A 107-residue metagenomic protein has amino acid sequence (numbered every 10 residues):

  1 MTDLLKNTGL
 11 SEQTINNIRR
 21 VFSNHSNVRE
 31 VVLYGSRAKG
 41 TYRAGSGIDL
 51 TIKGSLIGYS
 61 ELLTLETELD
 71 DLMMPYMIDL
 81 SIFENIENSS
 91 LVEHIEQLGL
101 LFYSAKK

Functional and structural regions predicted by a protein language model:
M1-E30, A38-A44, K53-K107: Catalytic core of pol beta-like nucleotidyltransferases
G35, D49: Conserved G/P- and acidic residue-centered "switch" motifs that form tight phosphate/ATP-binding loops in soluble
